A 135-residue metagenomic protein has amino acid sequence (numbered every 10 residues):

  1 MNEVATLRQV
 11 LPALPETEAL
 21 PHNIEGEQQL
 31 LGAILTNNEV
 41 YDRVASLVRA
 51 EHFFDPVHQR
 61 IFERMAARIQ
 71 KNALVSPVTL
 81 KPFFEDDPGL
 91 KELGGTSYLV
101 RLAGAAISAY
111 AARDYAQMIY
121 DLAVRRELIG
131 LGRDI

Functional and structural regions predicted by a protein language model:
M1-A123: Noncatalytic partner-interaction/assembly domains of nucleic-acid and motor enzyme complexes, especially the accessory
V124-G130: Hydrophobic alpha-helical hairpins/lids featuring a short glycine-rich hinge
